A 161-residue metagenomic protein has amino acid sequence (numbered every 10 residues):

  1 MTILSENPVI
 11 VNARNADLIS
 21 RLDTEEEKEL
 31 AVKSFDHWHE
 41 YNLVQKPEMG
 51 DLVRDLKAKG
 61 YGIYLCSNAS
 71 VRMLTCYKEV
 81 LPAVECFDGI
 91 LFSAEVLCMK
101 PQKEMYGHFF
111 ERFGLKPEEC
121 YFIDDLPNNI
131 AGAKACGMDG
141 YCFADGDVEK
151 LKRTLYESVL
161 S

Functional and structural regions predicted by a protein language model:
M1-D51, A58, S70, E157: N-terminal helical cap/lid subdomain that shapes the substrate entry/recognition surface in HAD-like hydrolases
P8-N15, L65, I90, A133: Generic structural signal for small/hydrophobic residues in well-ordered secondary structure, especially within
E27-K28, G62-I63, L81, E104-M105: Short, flexible segments with low predicted structural confidence
V53, G60-Y64: N-proximal accessory regions
A58-G60, G137: Glycine-centered short loops/turns at secondary-structure junctions
S70-V71, T75-S161: Asp-based, Mg2+/Mn2+-dependent phosphohydrolase catalytic module
